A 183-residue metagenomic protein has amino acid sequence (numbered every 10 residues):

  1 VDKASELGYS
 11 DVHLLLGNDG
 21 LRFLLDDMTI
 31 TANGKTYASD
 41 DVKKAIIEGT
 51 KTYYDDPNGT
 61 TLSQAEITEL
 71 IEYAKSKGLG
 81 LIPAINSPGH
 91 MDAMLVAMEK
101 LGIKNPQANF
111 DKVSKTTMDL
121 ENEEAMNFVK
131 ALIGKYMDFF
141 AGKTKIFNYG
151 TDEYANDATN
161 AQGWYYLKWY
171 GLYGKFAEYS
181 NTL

Functional and structural regions predicted by a protein language model:
V1-G163, K168-W169, G174-Y179: Feature activates predominantly on carbohydrate-active enzymes
L183: Catalytic cores of carbohydrate-active enzymes
